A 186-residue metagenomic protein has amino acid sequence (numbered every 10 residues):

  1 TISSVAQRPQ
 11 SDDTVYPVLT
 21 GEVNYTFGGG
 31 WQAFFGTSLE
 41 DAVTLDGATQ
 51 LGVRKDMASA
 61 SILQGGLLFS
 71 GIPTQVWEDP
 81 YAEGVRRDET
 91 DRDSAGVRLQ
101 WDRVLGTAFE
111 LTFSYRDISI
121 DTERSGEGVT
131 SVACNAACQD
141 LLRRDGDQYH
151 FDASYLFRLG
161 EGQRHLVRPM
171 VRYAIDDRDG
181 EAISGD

Functional and structural regions predicted by a protein language model:
T1, L67-T122: Outer-membrane beta-barrel translocator/channel fold
T1-G30: Outer-membrane beta-barrel initiation region
A6-P9, G36-S38, Y81-D88, S94-G96 (+2 more regions): Extracellular loop and loop/strand-boundary signature of outer-membrane beta-barrel proteins
V15-L19, L45-T49, D91-V97, D145-F151 (+1 more regions): Residues that define the transmembrane beta-barrel architecture of outer-membrane proteins
G21-Y25, L51-K55, V97-R103, F151-F157 (+2 more regions): Residues on the lipid-exposed face of transmembrane beta-strands in outer-membrane beta-barrel proteins
G29-F35, S59-L63, G106-F113, G160-V167: Repeated loop/turn-to-beta-strand initiation elements of outer-membrane beta-barrel proteins
G30-V43, T49, G65-L67, H165-I175: Transmembrane beta-strand segments that form the barrel wall of outer-membrane beta-barrel proteins
S38-T44, S70-T74, I118-T122, R158-G160 (+1 more regions): Sequence/structural signature of outer-membrane beta-barrel proteins
